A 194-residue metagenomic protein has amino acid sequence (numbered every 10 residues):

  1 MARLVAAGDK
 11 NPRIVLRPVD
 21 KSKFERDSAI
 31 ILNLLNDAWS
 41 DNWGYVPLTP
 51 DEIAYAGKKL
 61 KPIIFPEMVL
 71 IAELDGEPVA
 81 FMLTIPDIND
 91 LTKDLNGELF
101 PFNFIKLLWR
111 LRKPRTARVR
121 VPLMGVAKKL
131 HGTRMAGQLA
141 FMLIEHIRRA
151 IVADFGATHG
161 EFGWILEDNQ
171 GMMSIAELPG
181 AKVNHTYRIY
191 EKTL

Functional and structural regions predicted by a protein language model:
M1-P18, R188-L194: Acyl-donor-binding surface of acyltransferase catalytic domains
A7, L60-I63, A150-I151: Hydrophobic helix-cap positions at the C-terminus of alpha-helices in RecA-like/P-loop ATPase nucleotide-binding cores
K10, R115-R118, N184: A short, structural micro-pattern
V15-K128: A conserved beta-strand-loop-helix scaffold within acyl/acetyltransferase catalytic domains
P47, G163, T186-K192: A generic structural motif
E67, A157-H159, H185: Short secondary-structure junction motifs
T84, I175-T186: Conserved acetyl-CoA-binding loop of GNAT-fold acetyltransferases
L95-P179: Acyl-donor binding region in acyl/amide transferases
